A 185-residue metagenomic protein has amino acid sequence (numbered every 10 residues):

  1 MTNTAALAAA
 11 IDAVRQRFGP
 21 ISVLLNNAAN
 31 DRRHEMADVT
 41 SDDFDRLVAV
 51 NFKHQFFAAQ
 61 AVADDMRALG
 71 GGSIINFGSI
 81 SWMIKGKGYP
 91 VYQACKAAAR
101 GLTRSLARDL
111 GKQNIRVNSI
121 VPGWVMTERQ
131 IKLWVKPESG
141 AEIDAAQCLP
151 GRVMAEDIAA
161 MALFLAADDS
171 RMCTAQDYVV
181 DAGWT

Functional and structural regions predicted by a protein language model:
G19, G111, R116, C173-A175: Short, small/polar-rich loop/turn modules that mediate ligand/substrate recognition or access, typified
E35-M36, D43-V48, I143: Substrate-binding pocket helix/loop in short-chain dehydrogenase/reductase
V39, K85-Q93, S105: Active-site loop-to-helix junction immediately N-terminal to the catalytic Tyr of the SDR YXXXK motif in Rossmann-fold
A59, C95, T103: Active-site helix of classical SDR
D64, R108-K112, R171: Alpha-helical segment proximal to the catalytic Tyr-Lys
S79: Residue(s) in the substrate-gating loop at a strand-loop-helix junction that position the organic substrate next
R152-V180: C-terminal substrate-recognition "lid" of short-chain dehydrogenase/reductases
